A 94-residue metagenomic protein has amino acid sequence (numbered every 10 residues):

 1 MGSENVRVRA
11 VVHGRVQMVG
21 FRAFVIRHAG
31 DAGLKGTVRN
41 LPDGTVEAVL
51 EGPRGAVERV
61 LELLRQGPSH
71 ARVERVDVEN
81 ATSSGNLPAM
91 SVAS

Functional and structural regions predicted by a protein language model:
M1-S94: Intrinsically disordered, low-complexity, mixed-charge
